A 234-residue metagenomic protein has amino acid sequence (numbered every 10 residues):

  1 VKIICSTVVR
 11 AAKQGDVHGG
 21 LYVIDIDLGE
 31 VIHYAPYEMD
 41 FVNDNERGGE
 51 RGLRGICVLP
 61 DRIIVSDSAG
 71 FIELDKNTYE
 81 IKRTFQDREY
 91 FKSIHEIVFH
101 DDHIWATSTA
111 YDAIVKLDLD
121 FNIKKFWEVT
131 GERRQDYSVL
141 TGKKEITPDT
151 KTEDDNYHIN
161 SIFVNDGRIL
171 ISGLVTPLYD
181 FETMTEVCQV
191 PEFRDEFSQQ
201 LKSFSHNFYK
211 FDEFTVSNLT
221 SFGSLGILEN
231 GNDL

Functional and structural regions predicted by a protein language model:
V1, P60-D61, D101-H103, D166-R168 (+1 more regions): Short coil/turn segments that connect the beta-strands within blades of beta-propeller domains
C5-D16, V65-S68, A106-Y111, I171-V175 (+1 more regions): Conserved beta-strand positions in repeat-built beta-propeller and related beta-rich domains
V17, G52, S93, A110 (+3 more regions): Beta-rich catalytic cores
H18-D27: Beta-propeller blade signature
L21, F71-E73, D112-V115, T176-D180 (+1 more regions): Structural signal for beta-propeller blades
I26-L28, D75-Y79, D118-N122, F181-T185 (+1 more regions): Short loop/turn segments that connect beta-strands within beta-propeller blades
V31-G49, F85-Y90, K124-D155, V187-Q200: Surface-exposed loop and turn segments in beta-propeller and other repeat-based domains that flank or scaffold
